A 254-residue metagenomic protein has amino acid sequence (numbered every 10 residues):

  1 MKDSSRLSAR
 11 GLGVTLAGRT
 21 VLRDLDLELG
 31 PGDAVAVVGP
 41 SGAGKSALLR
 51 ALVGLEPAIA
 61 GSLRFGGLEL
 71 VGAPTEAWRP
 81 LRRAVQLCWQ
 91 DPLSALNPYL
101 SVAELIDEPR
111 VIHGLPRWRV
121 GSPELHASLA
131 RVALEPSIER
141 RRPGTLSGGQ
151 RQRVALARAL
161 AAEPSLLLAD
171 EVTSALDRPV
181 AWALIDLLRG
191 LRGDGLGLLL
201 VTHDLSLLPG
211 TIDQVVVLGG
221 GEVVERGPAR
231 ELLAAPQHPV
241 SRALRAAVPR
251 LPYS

Functional and structural regions predicted by a protein language model:
V53: Helix-to-loop junction immediately C-terminal to a conserved catalytic motif
G61-L70: Conserved ABC transporter NBD signature motif
L70-Q86, I112, G193, L232-P236: ABC ATPase NBD coupling module
V120-S137, R245-A246: Conserved ABC ATPase "signature" region
R142-L146, Q150: Conserved ABC ATPase signature
R226-G227: ABC ATPase "signature
